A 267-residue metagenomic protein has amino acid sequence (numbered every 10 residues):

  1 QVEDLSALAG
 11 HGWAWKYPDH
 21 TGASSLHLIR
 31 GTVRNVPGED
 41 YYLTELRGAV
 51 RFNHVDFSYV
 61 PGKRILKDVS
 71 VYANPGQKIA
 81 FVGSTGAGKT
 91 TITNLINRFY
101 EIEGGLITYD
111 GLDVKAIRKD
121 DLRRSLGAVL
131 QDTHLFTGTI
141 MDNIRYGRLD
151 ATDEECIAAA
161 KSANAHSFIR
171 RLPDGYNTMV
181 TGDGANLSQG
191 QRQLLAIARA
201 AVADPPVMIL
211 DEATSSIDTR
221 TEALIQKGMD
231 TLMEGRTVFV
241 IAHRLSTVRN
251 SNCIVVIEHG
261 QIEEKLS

Functional and structural regions predicted by a protein language model:
Q1-A9, T21-S25: Cytosolic ends of transmembrane helices, especially the final helix of ABC transmembrane type-1 domains
W15-S267: ABC-type nucleotide-binding domain
